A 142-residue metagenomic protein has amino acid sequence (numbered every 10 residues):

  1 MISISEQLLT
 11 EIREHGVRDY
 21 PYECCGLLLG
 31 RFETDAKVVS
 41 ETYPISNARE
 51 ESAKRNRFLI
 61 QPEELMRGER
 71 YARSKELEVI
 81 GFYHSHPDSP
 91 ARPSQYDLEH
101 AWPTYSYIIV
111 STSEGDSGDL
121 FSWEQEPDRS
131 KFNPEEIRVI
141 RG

Functional and structural regions predicted by a protein language model:
M1-V79, P87-G142: Conserved beta-strand-loop surface patch within small alpha/beta domains used for substrate/adaptor or ligand engagement
